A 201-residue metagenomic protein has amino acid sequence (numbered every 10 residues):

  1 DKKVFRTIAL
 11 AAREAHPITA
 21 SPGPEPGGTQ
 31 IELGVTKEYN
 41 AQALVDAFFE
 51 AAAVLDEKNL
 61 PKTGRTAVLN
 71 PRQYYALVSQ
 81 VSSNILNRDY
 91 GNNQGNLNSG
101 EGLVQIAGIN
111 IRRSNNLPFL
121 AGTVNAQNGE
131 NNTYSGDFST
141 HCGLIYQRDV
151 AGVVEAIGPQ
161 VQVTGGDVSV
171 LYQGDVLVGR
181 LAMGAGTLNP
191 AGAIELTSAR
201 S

Functional and structural regions predicted by a protein language model:
D1-E25, D56-P71, I111, V163-T187: Long, contiguous amphipathic alpha-helices that act as assembly "spine/axial" helices in icosahedral shell and virion
D1-K58, E195-S201: Alpha-helical scaffold segments that mediate packing/assembly in large oligomeric complexes
E14-P17, S21, R72, A76 (+3 more regions): Short, surface-exposed, charged/polar-biased interaction segments
G34-A43, Q80-S201: Sequence/fold signature of self-assembling virion shell proteins
V45, A51-R88: Hydrophobic, aromatic-enriched interface-forming segments
